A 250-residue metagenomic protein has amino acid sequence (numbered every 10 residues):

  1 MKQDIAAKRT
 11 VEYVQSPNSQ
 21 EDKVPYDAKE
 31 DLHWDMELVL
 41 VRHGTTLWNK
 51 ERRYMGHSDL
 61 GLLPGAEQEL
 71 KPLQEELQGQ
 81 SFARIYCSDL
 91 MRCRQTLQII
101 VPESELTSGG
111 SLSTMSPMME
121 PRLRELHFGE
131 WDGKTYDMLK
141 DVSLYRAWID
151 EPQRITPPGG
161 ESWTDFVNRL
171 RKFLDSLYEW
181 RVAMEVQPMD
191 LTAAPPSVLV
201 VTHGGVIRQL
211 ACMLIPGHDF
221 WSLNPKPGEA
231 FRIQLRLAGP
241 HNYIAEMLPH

Functional and structural regions predicted by a protein language model:
K2-E37, F128-D137, E179, A183-P196 (+1 more regions): Acidic, low-complexity terminal tails and accessory targeting/binding regions of phosphate-metabolizing enzymes
Y13-P17, E21, M36, T45-G109: Active-site-proximal alpha-helix that buttresses catalytic centers in soluble enzyme cores
D31, Q80-R122, Q234-H250: Conserved histidine-centered catalytic loops in small-molecule metabolism enzymes
D35-H43, V200-V201: Short, hydrophobic/glycine-enriched beta-strand segments
T46, V206-I207: Short active-site segment of divalent metal-dependent hydrolases/proteases that encodes the spacing between
K71-E75, V167, R171-V182: Generic structural signal for well-ordered alpha-helical scaffold segments
F82-D89, E185-T192, S197-V201: Short glycine-rich phosphate-binding loop at a beta-alpha junction
E103-K172: Phosphate-handling substructures
